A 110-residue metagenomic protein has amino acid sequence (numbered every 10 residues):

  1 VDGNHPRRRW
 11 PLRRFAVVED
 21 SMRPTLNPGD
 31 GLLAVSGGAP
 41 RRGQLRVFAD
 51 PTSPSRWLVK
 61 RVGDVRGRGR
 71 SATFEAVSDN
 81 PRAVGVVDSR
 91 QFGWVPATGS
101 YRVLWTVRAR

Functional and structural regions predicted by a protein language model:
V1-R110: Extended hydrophobic leader/signal-anchor segments used for secretion and membrane insertion
